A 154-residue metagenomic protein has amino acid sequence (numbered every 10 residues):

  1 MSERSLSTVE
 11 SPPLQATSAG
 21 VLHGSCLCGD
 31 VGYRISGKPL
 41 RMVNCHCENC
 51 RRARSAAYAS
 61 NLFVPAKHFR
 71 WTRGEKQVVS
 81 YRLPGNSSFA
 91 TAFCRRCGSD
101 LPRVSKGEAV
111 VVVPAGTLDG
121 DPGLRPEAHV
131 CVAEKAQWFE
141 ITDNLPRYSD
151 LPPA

Functional and structural regions predicted by a protein language model:
S2-A154: A short Gly-Trp-Pro
